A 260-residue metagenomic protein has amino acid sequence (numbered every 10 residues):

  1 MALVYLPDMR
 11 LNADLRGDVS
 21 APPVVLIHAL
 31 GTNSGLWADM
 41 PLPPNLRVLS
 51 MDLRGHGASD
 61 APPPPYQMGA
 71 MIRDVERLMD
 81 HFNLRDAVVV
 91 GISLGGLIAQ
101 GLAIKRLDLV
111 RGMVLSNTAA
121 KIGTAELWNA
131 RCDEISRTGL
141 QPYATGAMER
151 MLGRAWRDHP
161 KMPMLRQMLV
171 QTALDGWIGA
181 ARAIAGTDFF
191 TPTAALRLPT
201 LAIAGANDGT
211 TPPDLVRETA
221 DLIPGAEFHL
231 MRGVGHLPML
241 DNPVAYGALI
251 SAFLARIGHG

Functional and structural regions predicted by a protein language model:
M9-A61: Conserved HGGG/HGGXW glycine-rich cap/lid loop of the alpha/beta-hydrolase fold
L11, G123-E126, T138-A194: Conserved alpha/beta-hydrolase catalytic His-Asp/Glu region
A70-A87: Conserved acidic catalytic loop of the alpha/beta-hydrolase fold
L97-K105, L109-A144: Flexible "cap/lid" loop of the alpha/beta hydrolase fold
L196, A202-A204, D208: Short beta-strand/loop motif that positions the catalytic acidic residue of the alpha/beta-hydrolase fold
G209-L215: Conserved alpha/beta-hydrolase "acid-adjacent" motif
R217-H236: Catalytic histidine neighborhood in serine/cysteine hydrolases with alpha/beta-hydrolase-type architecture
V234-G247: Catalytic histidine-centered segment of alpha/beta-hydrolase-like enzymes
